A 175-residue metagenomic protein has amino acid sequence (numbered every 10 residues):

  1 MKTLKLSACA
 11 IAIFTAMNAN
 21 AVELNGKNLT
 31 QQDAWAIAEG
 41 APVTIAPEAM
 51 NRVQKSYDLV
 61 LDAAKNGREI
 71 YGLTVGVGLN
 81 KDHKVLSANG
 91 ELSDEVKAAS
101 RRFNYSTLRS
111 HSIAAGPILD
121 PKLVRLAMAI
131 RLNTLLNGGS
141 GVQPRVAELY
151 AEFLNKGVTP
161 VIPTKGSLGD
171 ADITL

Functional and structural regions predicted by a protein language model:
M1-A8: Bacterial N-terminal signal peptides that target proteins for export
I13: A glycine-rich, hydrophobic loop/mini-helix early in the fold
A16-A19: N-terminal signal peptide c-region/cleavage motif recognized by signal peptidases
A21-L175: Conserved, well-structured ligand/cofactor-binding cores
